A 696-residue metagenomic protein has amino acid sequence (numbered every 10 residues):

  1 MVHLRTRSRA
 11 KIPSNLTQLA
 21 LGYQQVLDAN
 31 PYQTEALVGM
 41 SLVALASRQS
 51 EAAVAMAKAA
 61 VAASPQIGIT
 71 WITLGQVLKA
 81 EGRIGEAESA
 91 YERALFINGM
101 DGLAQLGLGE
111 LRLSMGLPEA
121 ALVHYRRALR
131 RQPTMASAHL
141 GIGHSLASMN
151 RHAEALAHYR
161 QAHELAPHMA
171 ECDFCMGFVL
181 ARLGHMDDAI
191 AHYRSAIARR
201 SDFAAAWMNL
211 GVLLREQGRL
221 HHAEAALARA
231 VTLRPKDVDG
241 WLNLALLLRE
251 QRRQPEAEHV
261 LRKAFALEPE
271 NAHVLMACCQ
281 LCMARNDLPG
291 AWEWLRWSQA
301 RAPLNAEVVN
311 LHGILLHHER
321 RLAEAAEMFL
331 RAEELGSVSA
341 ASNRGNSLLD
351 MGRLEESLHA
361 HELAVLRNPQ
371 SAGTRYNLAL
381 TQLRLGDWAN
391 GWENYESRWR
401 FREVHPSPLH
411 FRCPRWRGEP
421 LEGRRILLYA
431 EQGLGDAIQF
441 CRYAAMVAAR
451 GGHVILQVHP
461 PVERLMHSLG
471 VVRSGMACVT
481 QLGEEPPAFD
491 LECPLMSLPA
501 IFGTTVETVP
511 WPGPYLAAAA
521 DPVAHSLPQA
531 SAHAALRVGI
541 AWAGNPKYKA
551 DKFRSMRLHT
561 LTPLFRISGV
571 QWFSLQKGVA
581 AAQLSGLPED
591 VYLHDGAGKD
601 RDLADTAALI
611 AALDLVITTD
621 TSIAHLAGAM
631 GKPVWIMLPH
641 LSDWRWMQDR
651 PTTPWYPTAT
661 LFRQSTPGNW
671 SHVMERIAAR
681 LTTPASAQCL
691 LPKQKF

Functional and structural regions predicted by a protein language model:
M1-L615, D620-F696: Alpha-helical solenoid repeat scaffolds of the TPR/TPR-like class and their adjacent stem/linker regions that mediate
